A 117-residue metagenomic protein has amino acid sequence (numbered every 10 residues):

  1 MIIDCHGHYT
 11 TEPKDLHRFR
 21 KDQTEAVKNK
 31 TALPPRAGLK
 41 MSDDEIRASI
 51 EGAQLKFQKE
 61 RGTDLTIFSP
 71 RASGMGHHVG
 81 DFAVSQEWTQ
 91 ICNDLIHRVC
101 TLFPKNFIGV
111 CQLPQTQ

Functional and structural regions predicted by a protein language model:
M1-Q117: Helix-coil boundary/capping segments in enzymes
